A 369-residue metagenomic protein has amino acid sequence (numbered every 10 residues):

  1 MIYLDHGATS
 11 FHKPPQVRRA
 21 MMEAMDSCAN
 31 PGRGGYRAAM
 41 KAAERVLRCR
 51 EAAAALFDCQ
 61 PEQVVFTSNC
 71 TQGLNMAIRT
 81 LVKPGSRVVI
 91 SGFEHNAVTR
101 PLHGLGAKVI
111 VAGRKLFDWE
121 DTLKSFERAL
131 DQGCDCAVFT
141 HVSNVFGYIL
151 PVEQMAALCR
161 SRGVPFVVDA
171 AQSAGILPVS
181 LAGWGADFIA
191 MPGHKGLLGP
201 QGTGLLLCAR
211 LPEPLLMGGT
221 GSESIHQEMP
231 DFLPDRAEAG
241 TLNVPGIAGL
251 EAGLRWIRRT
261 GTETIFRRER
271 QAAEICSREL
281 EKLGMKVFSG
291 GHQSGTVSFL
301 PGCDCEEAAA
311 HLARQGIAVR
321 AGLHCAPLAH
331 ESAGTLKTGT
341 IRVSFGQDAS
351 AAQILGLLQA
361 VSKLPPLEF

Functional and structural regions predicted by a protein language model:
M1-F369: Pyridoxal 5′-phosphate
